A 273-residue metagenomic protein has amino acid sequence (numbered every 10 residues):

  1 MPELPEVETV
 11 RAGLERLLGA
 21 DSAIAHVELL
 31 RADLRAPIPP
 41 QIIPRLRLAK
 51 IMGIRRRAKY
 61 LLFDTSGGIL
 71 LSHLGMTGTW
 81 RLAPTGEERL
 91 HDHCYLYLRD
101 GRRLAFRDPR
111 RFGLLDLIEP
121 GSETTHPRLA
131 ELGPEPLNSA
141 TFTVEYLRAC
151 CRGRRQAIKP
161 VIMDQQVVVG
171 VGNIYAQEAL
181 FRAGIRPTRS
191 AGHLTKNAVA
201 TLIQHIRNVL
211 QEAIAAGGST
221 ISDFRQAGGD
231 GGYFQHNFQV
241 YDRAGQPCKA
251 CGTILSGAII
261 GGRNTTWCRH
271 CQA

Functional and structural regions predicted by a protein language model:
M1-G113, V240, P247, R263-W267 (+1 more regions): A cross-family signal for N-terminal binding/gating loops and helix N-caps that shape access to the active site
P2, E6, S139, A198: Catalytic cores of large soluble enzymes that bind and process phosphate-bearing ligands
T9, T65, T77-T79, T85 (+8 more regions): Residue-identity detector for threonine
R16-L30, Y60-D64, P127, L132-E135 (+2 more regions): Short low-complexity stretches enriched in small and charged residues
A20, I38-P40, D116-E119, T143 (+1 more regions): General structural signal for secondary-structure boundaries
A23-Q41, R55, R148-A273: Basic, nucleic-acid-binding surfaces and adjacent catalytic neighborhoods in DNA/RNA-processing proteins
L70-G170, Y175-R182, S190: Phosphate/anion-contacting hairpin/loop surfaces
